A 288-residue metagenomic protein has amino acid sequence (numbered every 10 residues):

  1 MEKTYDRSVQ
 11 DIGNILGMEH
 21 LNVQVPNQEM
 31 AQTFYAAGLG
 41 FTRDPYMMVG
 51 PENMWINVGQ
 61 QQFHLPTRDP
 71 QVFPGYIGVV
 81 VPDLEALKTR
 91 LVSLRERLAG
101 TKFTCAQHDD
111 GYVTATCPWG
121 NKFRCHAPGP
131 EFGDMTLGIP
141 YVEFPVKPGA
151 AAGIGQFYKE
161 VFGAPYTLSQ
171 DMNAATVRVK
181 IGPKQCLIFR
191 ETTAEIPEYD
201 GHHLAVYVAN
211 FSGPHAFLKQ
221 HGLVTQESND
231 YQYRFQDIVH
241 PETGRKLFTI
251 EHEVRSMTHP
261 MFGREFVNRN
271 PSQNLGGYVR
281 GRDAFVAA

Functional and structural regions predicted by a protein language model:
M1-N14, H20, D44-P45, E85 (+4 more regions): Vicinal oxygen chelate
Y5-T67, F73-V81, S93: An N-terminus-focused feature that recognizes amino-terminal "leader" regions
H20, F63-H64, Y76, Y141 (+2 more regions): Histidine-centered active-site/metal-ligand motif
Q24, G78-P82, P145, A205-A209: Short hydrophobic/aromatic beta-strand micro-patches that form the beta-sheet surface supporting nucleotide- or nucleic
V25-E29, V146-A151: Short acidic-aromatic low-complexity motifs
A31-A36, G120, I154-K159, L218: Conserved active-site tyrosine of GNAT-family acetyltransferases
V72-P74, L137-I139, Y199: Short, solvent-exposed loop/turn segments at the edges of secondary structure
F157-F162, I181: Short amphipathic alpha-helical segments
